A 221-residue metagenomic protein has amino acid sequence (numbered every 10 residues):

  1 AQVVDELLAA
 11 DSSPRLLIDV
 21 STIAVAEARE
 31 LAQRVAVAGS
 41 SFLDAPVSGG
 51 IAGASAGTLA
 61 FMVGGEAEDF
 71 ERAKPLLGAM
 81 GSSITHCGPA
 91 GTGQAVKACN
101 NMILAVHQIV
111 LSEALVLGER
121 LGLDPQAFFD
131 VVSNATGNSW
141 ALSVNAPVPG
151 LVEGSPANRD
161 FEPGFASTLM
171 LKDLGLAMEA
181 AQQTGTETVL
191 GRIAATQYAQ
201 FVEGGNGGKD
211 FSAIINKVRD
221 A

Functional and structural regions predicted by a protein language model:
A1-V4: Glycine/threonine-rich flexible loop motifs
E6-S13: Short, conserved loop/helix-junction motifs that constitute active-site signature segments in enzyme catalytic cores
L7, V35, L77-M80, A135 (+1 more regions): Alpha-helix boundary/capping residues
D11, A36-A38, F165: Alpha-helical hydrophobic/aromatic positions enriched in membrane-embedded helices and signal peptides
S12, A54-S55, N206: A generic fold-level signal
P14-R15, A114: Short, proline-enriched alpha-helix->beta-strand connector loops that line the catalytic pocket of alpha/beta-hydrolase
L16, T22-N101: Rossmann-fold dinucleotide-binding core
R72, T92-I193, Q197-A221: Helical "substrate-binding/catalytic lid" subdomain of Rossmann-like NAD(P)-dependent dehydrogenases/reductases
